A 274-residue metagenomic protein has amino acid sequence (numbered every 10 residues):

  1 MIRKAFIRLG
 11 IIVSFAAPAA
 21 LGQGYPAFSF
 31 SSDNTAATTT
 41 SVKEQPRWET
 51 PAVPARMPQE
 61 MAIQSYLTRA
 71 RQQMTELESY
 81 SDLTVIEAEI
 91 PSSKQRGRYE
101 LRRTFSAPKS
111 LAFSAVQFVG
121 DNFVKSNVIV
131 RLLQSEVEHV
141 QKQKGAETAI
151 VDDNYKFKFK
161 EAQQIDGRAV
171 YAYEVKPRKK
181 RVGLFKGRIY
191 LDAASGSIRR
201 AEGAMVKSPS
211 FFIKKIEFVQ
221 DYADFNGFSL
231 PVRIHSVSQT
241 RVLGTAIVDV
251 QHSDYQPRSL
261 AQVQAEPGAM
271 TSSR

Functional and structural regions predicted by a protein language model:
M1-K4, R8: Positively charged n-region of N-terminal signal peptides that target proteins for export
K4, S14, A37-S41: Serine/threonine-rich, low-complexity intrinsically disordered segments
R8-A19: Bacterial N-terminal signal peptides
G24-K186, A193-S197, K207-I216, A223 (+2 more regions): Structured extracytoplasmic
G187-R188, G203: "Short basic amphipathic alpha-helical interaction patches in structured regions
A201, I234-S236: Beta-strand-dense domains in secreted/periplasmic systems and polymorphic toxin scaffolds
